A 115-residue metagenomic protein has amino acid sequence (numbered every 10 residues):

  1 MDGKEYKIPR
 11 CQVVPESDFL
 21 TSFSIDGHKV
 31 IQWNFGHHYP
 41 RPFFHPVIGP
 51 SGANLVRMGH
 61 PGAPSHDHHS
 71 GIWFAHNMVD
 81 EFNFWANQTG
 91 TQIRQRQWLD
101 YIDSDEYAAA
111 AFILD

Functional and structural regions predicted by a protein language model:
D2-G71: Beta-strand-rich N-terminal accessory domains
H69-D115: Extended, loop-rich substrate-binding clefts of extracytoplasmic carbohydrate-active enzymes
